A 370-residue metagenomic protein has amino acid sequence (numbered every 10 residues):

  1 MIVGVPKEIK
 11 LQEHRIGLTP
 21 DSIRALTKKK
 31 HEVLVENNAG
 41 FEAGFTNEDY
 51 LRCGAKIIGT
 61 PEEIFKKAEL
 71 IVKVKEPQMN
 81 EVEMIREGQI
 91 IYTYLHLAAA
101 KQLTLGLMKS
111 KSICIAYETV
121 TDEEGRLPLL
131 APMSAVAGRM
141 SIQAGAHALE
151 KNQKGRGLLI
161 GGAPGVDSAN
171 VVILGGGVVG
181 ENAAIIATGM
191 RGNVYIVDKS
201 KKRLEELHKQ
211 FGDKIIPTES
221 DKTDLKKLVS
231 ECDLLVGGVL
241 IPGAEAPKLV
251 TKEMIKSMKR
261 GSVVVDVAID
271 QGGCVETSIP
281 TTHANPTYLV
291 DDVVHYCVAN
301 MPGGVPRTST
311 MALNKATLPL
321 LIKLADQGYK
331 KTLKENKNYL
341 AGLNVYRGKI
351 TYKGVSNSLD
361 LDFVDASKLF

Functional and structural regions predicted by a protein language model:
P6-K7, L11-E42, N152-L240, T287: Glycine-rich phosphate/diphosphate-binding loop of Rossmann-like nucleotide-binding domains
H31, R86-I90, K109-S112, K259-S262 (+1 more regions): A short helix->loop->beta-strand "cap" motif at the edges of active sites that frequently abuts
L34-I57: N-terminal beta-loop-helix "entrance" segment that forms/cooperates in small-molecule cofactor or anionic ligand
K67-A68, C232: An anion/phosphate-binding loop that grips the pyrophosphate of nucleotide cofactors and donors
E69, K75-E76, L95-H96, D221 (+3 more regions): Short glycine-/small-residue-rich Rossmann-like dinucleotide-binding loops
L70-A148: Phosphate/diphosphate ligand-binding glycine-rich loop within oxidoreductases
E118-L159, S168, I269, C274-F370: Adenosine-phosphate binding glycine-rich loop
K209-D291: Rossmann-like adenosine-cofactor binding region
